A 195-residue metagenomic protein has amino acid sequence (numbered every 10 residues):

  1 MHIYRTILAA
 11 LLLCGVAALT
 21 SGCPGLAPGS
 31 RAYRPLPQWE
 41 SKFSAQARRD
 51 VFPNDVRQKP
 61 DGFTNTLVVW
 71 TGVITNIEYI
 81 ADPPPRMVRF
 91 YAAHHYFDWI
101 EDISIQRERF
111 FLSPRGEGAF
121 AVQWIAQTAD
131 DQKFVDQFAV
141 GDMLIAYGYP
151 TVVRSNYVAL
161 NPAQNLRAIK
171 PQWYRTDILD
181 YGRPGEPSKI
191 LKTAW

Functional and structural regions predicted by a protein language model:
M1-C23: Sec-dependent bacterial lipoprotein signal peptides
C23-W195: OB-fold and OB-like single-stranded nucleic-acid-recognition modules and their adjacent interaction interfaces
